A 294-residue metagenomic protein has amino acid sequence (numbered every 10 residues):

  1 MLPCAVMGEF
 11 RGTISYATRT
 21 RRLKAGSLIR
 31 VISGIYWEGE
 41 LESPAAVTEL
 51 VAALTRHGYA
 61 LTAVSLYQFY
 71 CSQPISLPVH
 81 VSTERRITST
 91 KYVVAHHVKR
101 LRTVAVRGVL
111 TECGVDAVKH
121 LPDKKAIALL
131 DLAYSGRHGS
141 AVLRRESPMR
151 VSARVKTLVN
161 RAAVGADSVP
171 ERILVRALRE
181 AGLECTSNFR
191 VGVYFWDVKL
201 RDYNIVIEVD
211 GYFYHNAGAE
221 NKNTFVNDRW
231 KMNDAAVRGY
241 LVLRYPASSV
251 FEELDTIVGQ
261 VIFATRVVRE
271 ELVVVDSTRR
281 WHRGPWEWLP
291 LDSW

Functional and structural regions predicted by a protein language model:
M1-V151, V267, V273-W294: Short gly/ser-rich loop at a beta-strand->alpha-helix junction or flexible surface loop bordering the NTP-binding
Y134-W294: Surface segments flanking catalytic/ligand-binding clefts of nucleic-acid enzymes
